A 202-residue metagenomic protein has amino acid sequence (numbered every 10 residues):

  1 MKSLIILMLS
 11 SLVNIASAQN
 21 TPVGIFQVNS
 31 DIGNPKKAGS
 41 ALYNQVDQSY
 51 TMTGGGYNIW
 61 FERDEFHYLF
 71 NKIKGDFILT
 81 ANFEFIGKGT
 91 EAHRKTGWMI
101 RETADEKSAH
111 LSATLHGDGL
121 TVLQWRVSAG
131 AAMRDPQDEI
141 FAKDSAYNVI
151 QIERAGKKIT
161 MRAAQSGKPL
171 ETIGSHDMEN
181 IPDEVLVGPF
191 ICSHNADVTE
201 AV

Functional and structural regions predicted by a protein language model:
S3-L12: Sec-dependent N-terminal signal peptides
N14-A18: Sec/Tat signal peptide C-region and signal peptidase I cleavage site
Q19-V202: Extracellular glycan-recognition regions
